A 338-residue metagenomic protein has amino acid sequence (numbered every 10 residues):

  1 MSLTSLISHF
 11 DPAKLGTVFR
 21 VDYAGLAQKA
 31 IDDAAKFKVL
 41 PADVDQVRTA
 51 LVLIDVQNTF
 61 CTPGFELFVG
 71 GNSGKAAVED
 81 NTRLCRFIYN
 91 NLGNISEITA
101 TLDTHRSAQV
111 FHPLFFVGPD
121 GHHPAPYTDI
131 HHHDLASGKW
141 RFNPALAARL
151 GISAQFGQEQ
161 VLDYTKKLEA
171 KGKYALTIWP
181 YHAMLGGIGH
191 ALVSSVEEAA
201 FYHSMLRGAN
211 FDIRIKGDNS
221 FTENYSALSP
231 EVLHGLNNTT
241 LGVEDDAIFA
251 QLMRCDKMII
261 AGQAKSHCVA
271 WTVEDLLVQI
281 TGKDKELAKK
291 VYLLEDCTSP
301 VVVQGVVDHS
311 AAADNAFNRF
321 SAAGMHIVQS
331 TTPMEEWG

Functional and structural regions predicted by a protein language model:
M1-V52, V56-T99, H105-G338: Active-site-adjacent betaalpha module
